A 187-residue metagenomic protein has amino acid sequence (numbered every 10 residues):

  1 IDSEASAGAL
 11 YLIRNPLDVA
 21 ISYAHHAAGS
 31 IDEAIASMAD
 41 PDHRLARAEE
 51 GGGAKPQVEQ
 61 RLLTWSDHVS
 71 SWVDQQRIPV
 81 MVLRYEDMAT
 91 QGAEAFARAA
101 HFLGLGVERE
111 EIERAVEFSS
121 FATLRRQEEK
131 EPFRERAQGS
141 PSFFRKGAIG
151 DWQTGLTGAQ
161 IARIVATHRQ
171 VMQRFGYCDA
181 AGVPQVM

Functional and structural regions predicted by a protein language model:
I1-E117, F121-F143, R169-Q170: PAPS-dependent sulfotransferase catalytic domain
P16, G147-G150, G176: Glycine-centered flexibility sites
V58-R61, Q153, T157: Alpha-helix initiation/capping motif
L105-G106, Q153-G155, A162: Helix-turn-helix-type domain boundary/helix-start signal
Q127-E128, G155-G158, P184: Ubiquitous "structural anchor" signal
F143-L156: Short His/Asp/Glu-rich catalytic/ion-coordination signatures at enzyme active sites or charged loops
Q160-M187: C-terminal accessory extensions appended to soluble enzyme cores
